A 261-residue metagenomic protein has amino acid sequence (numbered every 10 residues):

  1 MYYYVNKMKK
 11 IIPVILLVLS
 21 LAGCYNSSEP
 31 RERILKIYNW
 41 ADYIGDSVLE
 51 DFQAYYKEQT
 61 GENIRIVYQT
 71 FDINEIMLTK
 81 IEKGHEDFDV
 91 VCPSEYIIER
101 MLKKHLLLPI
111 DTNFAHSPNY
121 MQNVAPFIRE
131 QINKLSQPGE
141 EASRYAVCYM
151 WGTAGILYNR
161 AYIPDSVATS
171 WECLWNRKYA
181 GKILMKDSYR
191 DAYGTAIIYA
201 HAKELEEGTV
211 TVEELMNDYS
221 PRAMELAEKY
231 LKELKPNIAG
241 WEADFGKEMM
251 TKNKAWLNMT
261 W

Functional and structural regions predicted by a protein language model:
M1-I34: Short, low-complexity disordered leader/linker segments with a strong preference for bacterial N-terminal type II
I15, Y68, P164-D165, W256: Short N-terminal micro-motifs specific to bacterial/archaeal maturation and metal-cluster initiation sites
C24-K104: Early extracytoplasmic/lumenal segment of secretory-pathway proteins
W40, E95, S188-Y189, T260-W261: Short, well-ordered beta-to-alpha junction loops that form the rim of enzyme active sites and present histidine/acidic
Y43-D46, L102-M249, K254: Extracytoplasmic ligand-binding site segments that recognize negatively charged/polar headgroups
D72-I73, S166, T260: Short, glycine/acidic-rich beta->alpha junctions
F88-P93, A239-G240, W256-W261: Paired acidic/hydrophobic, glycine-rich loop segments that form the ligand-binding mouth/hinge of periplasmic-binding
